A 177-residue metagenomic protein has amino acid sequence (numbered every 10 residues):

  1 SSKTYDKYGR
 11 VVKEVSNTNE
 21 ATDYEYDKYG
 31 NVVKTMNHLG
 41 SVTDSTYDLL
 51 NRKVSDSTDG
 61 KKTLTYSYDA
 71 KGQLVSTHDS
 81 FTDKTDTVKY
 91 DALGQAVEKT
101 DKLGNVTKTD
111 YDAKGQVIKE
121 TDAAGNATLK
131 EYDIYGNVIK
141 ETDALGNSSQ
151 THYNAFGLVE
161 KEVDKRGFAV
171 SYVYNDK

Functional and structural regions predicted by a protein language model:
S1-S16, E20-D122, N126-D143, N147-K177: Beta-strand elements of repeat-based all-beta scaffolds
